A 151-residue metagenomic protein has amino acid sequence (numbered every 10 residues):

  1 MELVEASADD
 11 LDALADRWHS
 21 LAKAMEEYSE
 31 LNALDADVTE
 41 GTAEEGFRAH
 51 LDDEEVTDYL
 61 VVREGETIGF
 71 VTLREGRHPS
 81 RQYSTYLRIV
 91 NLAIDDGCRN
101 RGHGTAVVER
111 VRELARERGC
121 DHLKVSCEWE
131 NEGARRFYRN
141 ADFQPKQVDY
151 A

Functional and structural regions predicted by a protein language model:
E2-R17, A22-E27: A short beta-loop-alpha structural element at the N-terminal edge of CoA-dependent acyl/N-acetyltransferase catalytic
A22-G46: Conserved GNAT-fold acetyl-CoA-binding loop/helix
E45-L60: A short helix-loop-beta-strand connector motif used in the catalytic cores of GNAT acetyltransferases and, in some
D58-L60, E66-E75, R88, A93: Conserved beta-strand in the GNAT
H78-I89, R99, R118, K146: A conserved beta-turn-beta hairpin within the catalytic core of GNAT-like acetyltransferases that forms part
C98, G102-R110: Conserved acetyl-CoA pyrophosphate-binding loop and the N-cap/start of the following alpha-helix in GNAT-like
V108, A115-S126: Conserved GNAT acetyl-CoA-binding A-motif
H122-A134, A151: Conserved beta-strand-loop-alpha-helix junction that forms the acyl-donor binding cleft
